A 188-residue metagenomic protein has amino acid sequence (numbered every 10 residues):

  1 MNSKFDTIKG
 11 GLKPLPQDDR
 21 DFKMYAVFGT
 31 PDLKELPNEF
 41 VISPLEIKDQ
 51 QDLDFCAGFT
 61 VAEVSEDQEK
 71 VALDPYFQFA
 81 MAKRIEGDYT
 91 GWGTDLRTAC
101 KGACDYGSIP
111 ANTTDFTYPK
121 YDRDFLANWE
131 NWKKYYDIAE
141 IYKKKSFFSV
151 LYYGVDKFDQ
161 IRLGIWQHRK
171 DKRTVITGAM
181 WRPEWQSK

Functional and structural regions predicted by a protein language model:
M1-Y76, T90-N112: Structured alpha-helical subdomains that flank or immediately precede key functional sites
K9, A26, D32, K83 (+2 more regions): Prokaryotic Sec-type signal peptides and long signal-anchor helices with extended Leu/Ile/Val-rich h-regions
N38, R84-I85: Generic, low-specificity signal for short hydrophobic/alpha-helical stretches with a mild N-terminal bias, encompassing
A62, E86-K188: Predominantly the structural core of cysteine protease catalytic domains
Y76-A80, R84: Histidine/cysteine- and/or acidic
